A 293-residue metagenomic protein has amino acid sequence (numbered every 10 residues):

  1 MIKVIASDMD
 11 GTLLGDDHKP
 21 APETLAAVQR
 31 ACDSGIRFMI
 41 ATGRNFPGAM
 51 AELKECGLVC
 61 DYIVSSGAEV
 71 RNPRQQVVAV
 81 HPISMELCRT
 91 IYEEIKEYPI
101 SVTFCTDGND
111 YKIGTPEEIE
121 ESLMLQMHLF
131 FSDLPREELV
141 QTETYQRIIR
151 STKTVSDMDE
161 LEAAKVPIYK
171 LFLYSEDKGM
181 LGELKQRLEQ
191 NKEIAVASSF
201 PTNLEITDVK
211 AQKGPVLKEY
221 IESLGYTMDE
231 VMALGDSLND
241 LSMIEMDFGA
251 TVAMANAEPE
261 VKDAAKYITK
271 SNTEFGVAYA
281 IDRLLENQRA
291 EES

Functional and structural regions predicted by a protein language model:
M1-V4, G15, P20-P22, E189 (+1 more regions): Mg2+-dependent phosphoryl-transfer enzymes with acidic/Ser/Thr/Gly-rich catalytic loops
M9, R44, G67-A68, G235-S237: Active-site metal-binding loops of divalent metal-dependent hydrolases
A21-S132, R136: Active-site phosphate-binding/coordination module
A31, T42, S66, L171 (+3 more regions): Residue-level signal for inorganic ion chemistry
G35-M39, V59-C60, K170, D229-E230 (+1 more regions): Short active-site oxyanion
R37, S101, A195, A250 (+1 more regions): Residue-level detector of anion-binding/catalytic polar loops
V59-S65, V196-A197, T251-A255: Short hydrophobic/aromatic-enriched beta-strand-loop microsegments
Y98-I100, T106-V231: Conserved acidic, metal-coordinating active-site core of Asp-based, Mg2+-dependent phosphoryl-transfer enzymes
